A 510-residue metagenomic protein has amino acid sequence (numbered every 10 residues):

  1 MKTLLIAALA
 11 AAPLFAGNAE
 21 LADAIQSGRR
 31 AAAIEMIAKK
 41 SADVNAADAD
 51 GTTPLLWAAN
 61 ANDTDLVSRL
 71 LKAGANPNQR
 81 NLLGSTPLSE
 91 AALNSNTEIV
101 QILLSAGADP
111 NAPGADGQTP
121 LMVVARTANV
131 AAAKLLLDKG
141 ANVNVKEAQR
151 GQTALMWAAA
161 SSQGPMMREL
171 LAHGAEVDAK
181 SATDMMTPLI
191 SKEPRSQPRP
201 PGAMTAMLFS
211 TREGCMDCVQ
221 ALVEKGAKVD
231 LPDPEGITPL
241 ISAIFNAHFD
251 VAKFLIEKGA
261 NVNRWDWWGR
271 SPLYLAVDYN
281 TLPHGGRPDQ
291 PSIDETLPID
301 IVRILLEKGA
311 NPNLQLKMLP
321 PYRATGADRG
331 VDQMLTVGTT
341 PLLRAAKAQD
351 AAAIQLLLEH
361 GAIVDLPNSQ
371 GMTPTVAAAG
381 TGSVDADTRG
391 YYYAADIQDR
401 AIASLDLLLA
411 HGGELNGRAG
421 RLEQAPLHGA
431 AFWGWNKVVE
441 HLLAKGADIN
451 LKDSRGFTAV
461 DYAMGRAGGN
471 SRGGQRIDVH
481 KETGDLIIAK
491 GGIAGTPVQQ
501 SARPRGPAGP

Functional and structural regions predicted by a protein language model:
A8-A16: Hydrophobic h-region of N-terminal signal peptides that target proteins for export in Gram-negative bacteria
G17-W57: N-terminal segments that cap or nucleate solenoid repeat domains
D23-S27, W57-D63, E90-N96, V123-N129 (+10 more regions): Ankyrin repeat A-helix N-terminal signature
R30-I37, D63-L71, N96-L104, N129-L137 (+10 more regions): Ankyrin repeat structural motif
D48, N81, G114, E147-A148 (+9 more regions): Ankyrin repeat boundary/linker residues
G51, G84, G117, R150-G151 (+7 more regions): Start-of-repeat signature of ankyrin repeats
K452-S501: Leucine-rich solenoid repeat scaffolds
